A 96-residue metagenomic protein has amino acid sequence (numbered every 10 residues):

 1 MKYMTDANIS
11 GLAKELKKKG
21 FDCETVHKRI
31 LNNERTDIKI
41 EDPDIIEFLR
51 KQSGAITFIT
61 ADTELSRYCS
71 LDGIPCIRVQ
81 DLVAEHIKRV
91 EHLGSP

Functional and structural regions predicted by a protein language model:
M1-K2, D6-G20, T25-K39, S66-P96: Acidic, PIN/NYN-like endoribonuclease modules and their adjacent C-terminal/linker elements
L12, E41-I45, A61: Amphipathic alpha-helical interface surfaces
K39-A55, E91-P96: Acidic, metal-associated active-site segment
L49-G73: Acidic, metal-binding active-site segment of PIN/NYN-like and related structure-specific nucleases
